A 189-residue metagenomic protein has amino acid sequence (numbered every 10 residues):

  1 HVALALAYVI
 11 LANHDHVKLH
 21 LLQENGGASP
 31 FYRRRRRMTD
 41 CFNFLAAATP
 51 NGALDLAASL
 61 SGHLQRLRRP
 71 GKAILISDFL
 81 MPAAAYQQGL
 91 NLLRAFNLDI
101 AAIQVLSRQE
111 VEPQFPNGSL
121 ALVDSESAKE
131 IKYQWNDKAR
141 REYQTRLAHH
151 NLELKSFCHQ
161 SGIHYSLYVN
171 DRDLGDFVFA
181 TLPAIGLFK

Functional and structural regions predicted by a protein language model:
H1-K189: Exposed, interaction-prone extracellular/peripheral surfaces
